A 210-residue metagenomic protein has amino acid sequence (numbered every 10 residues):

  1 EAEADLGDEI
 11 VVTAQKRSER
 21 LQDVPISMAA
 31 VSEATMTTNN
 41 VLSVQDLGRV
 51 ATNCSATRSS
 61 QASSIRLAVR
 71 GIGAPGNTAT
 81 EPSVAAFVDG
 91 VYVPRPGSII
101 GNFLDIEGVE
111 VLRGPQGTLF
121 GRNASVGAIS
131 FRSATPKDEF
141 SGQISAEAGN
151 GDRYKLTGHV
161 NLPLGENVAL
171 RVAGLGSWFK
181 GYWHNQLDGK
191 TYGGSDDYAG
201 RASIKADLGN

Functional and structural regions predicted by a protein language model:
A4, K205-N210: Short, intrinsically disordered, charge-balanced linker/junction segments flanking boundaries in proteins
D5-E139: Acidic, small-polar-rich N-terminal luminal/periplasmic segments of exported/outer-membrane proteins
A14-S18, N150-G151, I204: Short polar catalytic/cofactor-binding loops
S55-A56, V168, N210: Secondary-structure boundary/capping signal
P82-S83, R95, L104-E107, R113 (+1 more regions): Outer-membrane beta-barrel translocator/receptor signature
G90, S133, L162, A206-L208: Residue-level signature of outer-membrane beta-barrel architecture
